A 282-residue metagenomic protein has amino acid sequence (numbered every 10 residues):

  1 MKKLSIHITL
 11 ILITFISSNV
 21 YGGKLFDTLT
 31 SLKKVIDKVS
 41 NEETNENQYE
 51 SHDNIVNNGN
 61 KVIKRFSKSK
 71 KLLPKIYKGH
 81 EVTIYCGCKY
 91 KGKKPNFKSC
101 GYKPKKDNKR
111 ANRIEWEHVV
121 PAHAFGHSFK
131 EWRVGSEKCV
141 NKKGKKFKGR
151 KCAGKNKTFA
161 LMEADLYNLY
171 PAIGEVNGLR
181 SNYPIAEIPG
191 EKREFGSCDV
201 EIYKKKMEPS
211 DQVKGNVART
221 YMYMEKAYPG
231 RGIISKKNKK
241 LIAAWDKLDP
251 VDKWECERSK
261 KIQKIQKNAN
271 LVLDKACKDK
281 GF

Functional and structural regions predicted by a protein language model:
K2-K3, R180: Basic side chains
K3, L12-R113, F125, K130-K138 (+3 more regions): Nuclease and nuclease-like effector domains acting on nucleic acids or nucleotide cofactors
P104-F282: Domain-level detector of nuclease and nuclease-like folds in predominantly extracellular/periplasmic contexts
